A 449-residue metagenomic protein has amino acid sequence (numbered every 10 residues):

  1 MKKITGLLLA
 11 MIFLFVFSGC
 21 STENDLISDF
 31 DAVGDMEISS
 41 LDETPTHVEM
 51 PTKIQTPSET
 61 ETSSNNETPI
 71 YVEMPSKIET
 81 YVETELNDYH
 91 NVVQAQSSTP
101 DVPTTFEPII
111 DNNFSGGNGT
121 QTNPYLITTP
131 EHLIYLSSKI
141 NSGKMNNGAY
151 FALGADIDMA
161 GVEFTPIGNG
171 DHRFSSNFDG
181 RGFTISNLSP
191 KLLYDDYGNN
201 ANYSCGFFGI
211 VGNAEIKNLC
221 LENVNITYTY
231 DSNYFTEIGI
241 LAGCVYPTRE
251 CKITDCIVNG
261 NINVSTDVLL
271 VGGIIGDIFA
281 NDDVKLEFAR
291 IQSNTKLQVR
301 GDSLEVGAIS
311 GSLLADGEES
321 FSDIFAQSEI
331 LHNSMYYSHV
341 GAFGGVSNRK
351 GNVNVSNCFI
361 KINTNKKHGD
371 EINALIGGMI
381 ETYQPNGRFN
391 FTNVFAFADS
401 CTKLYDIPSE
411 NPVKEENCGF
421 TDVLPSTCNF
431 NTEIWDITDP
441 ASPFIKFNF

Functional and structural regions predicted by a protein language model:
K2-A10: Sec-dependent signal peptide recognition, specifically the positively charged N-region followed immediately by
K3-I4, D25, I54, N66-E67 (+9 more regions): N-terminal cationic leader/targeting segments used for protein routing and processing
M11-F13, H132: Alpha-helix capping/helix-boundary segments
V16-G19: C-terminal motif of bacterial Sec signal peptides marking the signal peptidase cleavage site
S21-E23: Bacterial signal peptide processing site
S28-I109, G117: Ser/Thr/Gly/Pro-rich low-complexity, disordered linker/stalk segments of secreted and cell-surface proteins
V102-F449: Surface-exposed repetitive/solenoidal architectures
